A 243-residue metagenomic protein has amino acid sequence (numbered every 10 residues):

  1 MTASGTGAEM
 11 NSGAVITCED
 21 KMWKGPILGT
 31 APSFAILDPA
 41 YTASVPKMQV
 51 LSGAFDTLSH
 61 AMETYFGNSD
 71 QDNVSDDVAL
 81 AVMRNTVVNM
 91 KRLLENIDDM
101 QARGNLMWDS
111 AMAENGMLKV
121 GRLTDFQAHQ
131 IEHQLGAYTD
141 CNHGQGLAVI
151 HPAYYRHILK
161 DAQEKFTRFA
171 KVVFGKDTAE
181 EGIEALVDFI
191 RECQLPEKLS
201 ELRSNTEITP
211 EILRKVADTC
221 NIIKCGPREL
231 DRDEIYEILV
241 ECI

Functional and structural regions predicted by a protein language model:
T2-D77: A glycine/threonine-rich phosphate-anchoring loop and its flanking beta-alpha core in nucleotide/phosphate-binding
L58-M62, R103-E114, H151, L186 (+3 more regions): Short alpha-helical scaffolding segments that buttress acidic/His motifs in well-ordered protein cores
T64, N68-A185: Active-site segments that bind and position negatively charged phosphate/pyrophosphate groups
K176-I243: C-terminal charged capping/lid subdomain of soluble metabolic enzymes
